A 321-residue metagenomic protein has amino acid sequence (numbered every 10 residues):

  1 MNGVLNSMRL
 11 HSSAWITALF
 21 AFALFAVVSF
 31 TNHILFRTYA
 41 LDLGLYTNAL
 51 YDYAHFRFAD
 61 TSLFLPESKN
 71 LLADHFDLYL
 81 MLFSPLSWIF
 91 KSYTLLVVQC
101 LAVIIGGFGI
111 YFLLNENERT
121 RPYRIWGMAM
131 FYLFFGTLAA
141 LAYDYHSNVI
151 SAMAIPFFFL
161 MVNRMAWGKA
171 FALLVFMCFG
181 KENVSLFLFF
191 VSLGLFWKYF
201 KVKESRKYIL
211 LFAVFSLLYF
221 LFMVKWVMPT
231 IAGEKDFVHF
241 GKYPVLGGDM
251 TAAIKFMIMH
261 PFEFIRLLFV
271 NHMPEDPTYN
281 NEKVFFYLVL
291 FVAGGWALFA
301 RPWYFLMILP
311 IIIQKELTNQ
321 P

Functional and structural regions predicted by a protein language model:
M1-V27, N115, R121, K203-V214: Start-transfer (signal-anchor) and selected internal transmembrane alpha helices of multi-pass inner/ER membrane
N2, F264, N271-I308, I312: Hydrophobic, aromatic-rich transmembrane alpha-helices and their immediate juxtamembrane boundary segments
W15, I104-G136, A152-M153, K169-A172: Transmembrane-helix signature of polytopic, membrane-embedded enzymes that assemble or transfer cell-envelope glycans
V27-F30, Y46-L71, L78-Y79: Extracytosolic helix-loop segments that constitute the early lumenal/periplasmic catalytic or substrate-binding loops
M81, I89-F108, I125-M128, P277-N281: Loop-to-helix entry region of an early transmembrane alpha helix in multi-pass inner-membrane enzymes
E116-E118, I150, I155-K169, F196-K203: Membrane-interface transmembrane helices that cradle and orient dolichyl/undecaprenyl
A139-I150: Short acidic/glycine- and proline-prone juxtamembrane loop motifs at membrane-interface regions of multi-pass membrane
K169-K198, I209-A213, L306-M307: Transmembrane-embedded, aromatic-rich helix segments that form part of the hydrophobic channel/pocket engaging
